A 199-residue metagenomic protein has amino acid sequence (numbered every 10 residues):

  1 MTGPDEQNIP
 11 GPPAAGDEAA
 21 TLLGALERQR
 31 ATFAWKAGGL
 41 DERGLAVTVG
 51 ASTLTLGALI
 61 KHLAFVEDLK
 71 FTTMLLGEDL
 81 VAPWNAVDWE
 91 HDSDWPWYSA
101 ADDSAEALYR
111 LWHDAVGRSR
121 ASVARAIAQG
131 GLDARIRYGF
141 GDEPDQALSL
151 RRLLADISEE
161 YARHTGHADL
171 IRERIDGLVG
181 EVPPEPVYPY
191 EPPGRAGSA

Functional and structural regions predicted by a protein language model:
T2-D5, I9, A19-A37, E42-D94 (+1 more regions): Short, contiguous alpha-helical
A15-G16: Low-complexity, glycine/proline/serine-enriched flexible coil segments that act as short hinges or interruptions within
D92-I136, R151-A162: Acidic/histidine-rich alpha-helical segments that form the ligand environment of transition-metal centers
